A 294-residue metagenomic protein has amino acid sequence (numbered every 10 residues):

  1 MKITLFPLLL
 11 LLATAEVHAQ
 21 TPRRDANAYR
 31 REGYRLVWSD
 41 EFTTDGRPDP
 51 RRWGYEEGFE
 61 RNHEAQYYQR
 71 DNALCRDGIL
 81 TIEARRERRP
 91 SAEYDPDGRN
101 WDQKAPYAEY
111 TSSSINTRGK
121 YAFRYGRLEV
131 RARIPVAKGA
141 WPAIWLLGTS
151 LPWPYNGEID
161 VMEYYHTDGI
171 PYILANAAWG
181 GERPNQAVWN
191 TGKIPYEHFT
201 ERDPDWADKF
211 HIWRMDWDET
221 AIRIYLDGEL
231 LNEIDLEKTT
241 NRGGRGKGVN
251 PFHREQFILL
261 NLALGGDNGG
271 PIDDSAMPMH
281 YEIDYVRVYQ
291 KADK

Functional and structural regions predicted by a protein language model:
T4-A13: Sec-dependent N-terminal signal peptides
A15-H18: Sec/Tat signal peptide C-region and signal peptidase I cleavage site
Q20-K294: GH16 jelly-roll
